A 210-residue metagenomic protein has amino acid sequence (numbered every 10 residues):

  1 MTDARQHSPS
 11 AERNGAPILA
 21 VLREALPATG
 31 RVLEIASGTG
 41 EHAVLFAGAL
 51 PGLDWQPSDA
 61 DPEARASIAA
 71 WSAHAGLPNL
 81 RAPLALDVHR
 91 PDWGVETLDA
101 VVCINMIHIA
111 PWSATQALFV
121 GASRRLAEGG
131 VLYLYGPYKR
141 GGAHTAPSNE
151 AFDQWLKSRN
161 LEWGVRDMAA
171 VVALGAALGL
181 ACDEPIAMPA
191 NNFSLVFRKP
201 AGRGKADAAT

Functional and structural regions predicted by a protein language model:
M1-P27: Class I SAM-dependent methyltransferase Rossmann-like catalytic core, especially the SAM/SAH-binding loop
T29-G38: Conserved class I S-adenosyl-L-methionine
L33, V44-P91: Class I SAM-dependent methyltransferase SAM/SAH-binding core
W93-V101: A short acidic, Gly/Pro-enriched loop at the edge of an enzyme's catalytic core that lines a small-molecule cofactor
I109-A122: A short, conserved alpha-helix within the catalytic core of class I
G129-Y138: Conserved beta-strand signature within the Rossmann-like core of class I S-adenosyl-L-methionine
T145-A169: Conserved Class I S-adenosyl-L-methionine
L180-T210: Core SAM-dependent methyltransferase catalytic element
